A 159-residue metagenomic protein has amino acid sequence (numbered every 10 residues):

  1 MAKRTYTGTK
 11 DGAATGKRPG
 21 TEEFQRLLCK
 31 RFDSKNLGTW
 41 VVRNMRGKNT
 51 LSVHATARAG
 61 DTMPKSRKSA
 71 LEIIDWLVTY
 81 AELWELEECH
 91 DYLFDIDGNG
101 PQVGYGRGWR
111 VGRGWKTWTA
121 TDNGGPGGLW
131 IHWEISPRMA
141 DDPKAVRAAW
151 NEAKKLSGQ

Functional and structural regions predicted by a protein language model:
M1-D11, I135-Q159: Low-complexity, Gly/Ser/Thr/Pro-rich intrinsically disordered linker/tail segments
M1-G108, G112, A120, G128-S136: Secreted/periplasmic proteins that engage bacterial cell-wall peptidoglycan
A120-G125, A145-A148: Flexible, surface-exposed loop/gating regions in the mature catalytic domains of secreted/periplasmic hydrolases
